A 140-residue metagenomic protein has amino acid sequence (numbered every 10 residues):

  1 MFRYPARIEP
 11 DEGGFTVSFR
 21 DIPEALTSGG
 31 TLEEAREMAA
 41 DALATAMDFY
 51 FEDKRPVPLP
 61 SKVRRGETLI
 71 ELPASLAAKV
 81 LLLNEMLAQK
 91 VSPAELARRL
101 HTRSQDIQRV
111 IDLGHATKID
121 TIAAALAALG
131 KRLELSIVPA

Functional and structural regions predicted by a protein language model:
M1-M47, F51-E52: DNA-contacting interfaces and partner/effector-binding or oligomerization modules in DNA-centric proteins
M1-R3, M38-H115, D120-I122: Short, charged, surface-exposed hinge/linker loops at domain edges that act as mobile lids or interdomain connectors
P5, T16, P56, R132-S136: Residues at or immediately flanking beta-strands
G13-G14, G29-G30, G66, G114 (+1 more regions): Residue-identity detector for glycine
I22, R103, K131: A generic "binding-loop/recognition-motif" signal
D120-S136: DNA major-groove recognition helix of helix-turn-helix/homeodomain DNA-binding modules
V138-A140: Short amphipathic recognition helices of helix-turn-helix/homeodomain-type DNA-binding modules
